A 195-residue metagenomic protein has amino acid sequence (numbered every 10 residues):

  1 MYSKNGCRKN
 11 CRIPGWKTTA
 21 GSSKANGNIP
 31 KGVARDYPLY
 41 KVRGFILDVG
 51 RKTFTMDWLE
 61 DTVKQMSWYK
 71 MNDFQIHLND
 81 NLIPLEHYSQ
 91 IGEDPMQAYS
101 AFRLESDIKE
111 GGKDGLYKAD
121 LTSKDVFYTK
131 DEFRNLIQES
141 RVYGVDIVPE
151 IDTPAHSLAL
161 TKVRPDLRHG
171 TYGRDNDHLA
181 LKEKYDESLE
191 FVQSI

Functional and structural regions predicted by a protein language model:
M1-F191, I195: Feature activates predominantly on carbohydrate-active enzymes
